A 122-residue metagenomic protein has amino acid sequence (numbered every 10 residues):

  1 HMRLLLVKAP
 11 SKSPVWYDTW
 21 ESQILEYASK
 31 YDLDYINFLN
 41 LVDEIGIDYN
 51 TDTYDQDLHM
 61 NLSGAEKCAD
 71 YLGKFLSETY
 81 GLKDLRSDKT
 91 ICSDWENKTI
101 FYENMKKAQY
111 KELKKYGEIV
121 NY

Functional and structural regions predicted by a protein language model:
H1-E44: Conserved, well-ordered alpha-helix/loop/beta-strand core segments that scaffold catalytic motifs
D32, Y80-G81, Y116-E118: Short, flexible coil/linker elements and helix-boundary hinge sites characteristic of intrinsically disordered
F38, A69, G73, C92 (+1 more regions): Glycan-processing catalytic domains of CAZymes
D43-D55: Membrane-helix boundary/interfacial segments in multi-pass membrane proteins
T53-T90: Histidine-centered active-site loop/cap adjacent to the catalytic His in serine esterases/O-acetyl transfer systems
S93-Y122: Acidic, Ser/Thr-rich low-complexity intrinsically disordered segments
